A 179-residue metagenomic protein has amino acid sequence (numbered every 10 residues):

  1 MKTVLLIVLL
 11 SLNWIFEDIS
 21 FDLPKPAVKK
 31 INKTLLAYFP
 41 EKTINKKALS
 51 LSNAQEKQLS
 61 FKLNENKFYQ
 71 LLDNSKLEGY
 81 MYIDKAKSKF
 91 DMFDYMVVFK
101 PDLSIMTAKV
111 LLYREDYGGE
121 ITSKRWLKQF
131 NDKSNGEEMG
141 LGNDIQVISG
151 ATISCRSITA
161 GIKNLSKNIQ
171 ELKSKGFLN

Functional and structural regions predicted by a protein language model:
K2-D94, P101-N179: Intrinsically disordered terminal and processing segments
